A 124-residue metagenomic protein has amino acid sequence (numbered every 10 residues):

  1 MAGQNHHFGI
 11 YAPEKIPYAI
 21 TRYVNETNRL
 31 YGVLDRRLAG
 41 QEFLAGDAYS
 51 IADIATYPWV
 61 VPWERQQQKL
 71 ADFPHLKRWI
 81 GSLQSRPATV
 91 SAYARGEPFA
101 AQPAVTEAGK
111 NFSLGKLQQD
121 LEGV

Functional and structural regions predicted by a protein language model:
M1-E42, E64-Q66, A101-V105, D120-V124: Conserved C-terminal alpha-helical bundle
A2-H6, L44-K69, K77-S85: GST superfamily/GST-like fold recognition
N5-G9, F73, F99, N111-L114: Juxtamembrane/interface motifs at transmembrane-helix termini
I16-A19, D47, K69-D72: Residue-level recognition of alpha-helical structural elements
E26-L30, A55, H75: Charged catalytic carboxylate motif
R36-D47, A88-A92: Surface-exposed helix-capping loop/turn segments at secondary-structure junctions
T89, Y93-G123: Terminal-tail/helix-coil boundary detector
